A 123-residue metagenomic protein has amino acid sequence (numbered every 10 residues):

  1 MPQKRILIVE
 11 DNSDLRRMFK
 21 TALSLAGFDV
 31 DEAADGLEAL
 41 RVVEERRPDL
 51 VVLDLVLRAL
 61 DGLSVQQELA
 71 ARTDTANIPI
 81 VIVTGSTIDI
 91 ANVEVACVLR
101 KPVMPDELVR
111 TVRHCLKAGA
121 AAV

Functional and structural regions predicted by a protein language model:
E10: Conserved acidic carboxylate
R17-L25: Charged docking surfaces used in two-component/phosphorelay signaling
G27-A34, V42: Short hydrophobic/Thr-rich beta-strand motif most characteristic of the beta2 strand and flanking loop of CheY-like
D35, D61-S64: Acidic catalytic/metal-coordinating carboxylates
R46-V52, L57: Active-site beta3 strand of CheY-like receiver
R58, A76: The feature encodes the CheY-like receiver
V81-T84: Hydrophobic/aromatic residues positioned on beta-strands within the core alpha/beta folds
V103-L116, A120-A121: C-terminal output helix
